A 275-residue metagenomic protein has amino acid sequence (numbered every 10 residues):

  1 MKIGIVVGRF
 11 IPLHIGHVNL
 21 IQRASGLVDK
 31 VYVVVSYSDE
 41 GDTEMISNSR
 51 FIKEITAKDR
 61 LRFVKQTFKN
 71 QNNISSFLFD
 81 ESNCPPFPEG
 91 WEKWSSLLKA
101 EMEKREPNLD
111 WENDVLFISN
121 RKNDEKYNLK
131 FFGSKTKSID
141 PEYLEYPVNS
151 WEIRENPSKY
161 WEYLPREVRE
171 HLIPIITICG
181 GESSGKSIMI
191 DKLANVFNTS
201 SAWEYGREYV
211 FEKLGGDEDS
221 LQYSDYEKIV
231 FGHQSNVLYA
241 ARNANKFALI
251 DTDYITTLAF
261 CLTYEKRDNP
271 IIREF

Functional and structural regions predicted by a protein language model:
M1-P174: Nucleotidyltransferase catalytic core that binds NTPs
R50-N70, D219-K246: Short, structured active-site "lid" loops
R105-P107, Y127-F131, D253-F275: ATP-dependent NMP and nucleoside kinases share a basic, alpha-helical "lid"
I178: Hydrophobic anchor at the beta1->P-loop junction of P-loop NTPases
E182: The conserved Walker
G185: Conserved glycine(s) of the Walker
M189, L193: Hydrophobic positions on the alpha1 helix immediately C-terminal to the Walker A/P-loop
N195-S235: Conserved substrate/cofactor phosphate-moiety recognition/catalytic segment in nucleotide-dependent phosphotransferases
